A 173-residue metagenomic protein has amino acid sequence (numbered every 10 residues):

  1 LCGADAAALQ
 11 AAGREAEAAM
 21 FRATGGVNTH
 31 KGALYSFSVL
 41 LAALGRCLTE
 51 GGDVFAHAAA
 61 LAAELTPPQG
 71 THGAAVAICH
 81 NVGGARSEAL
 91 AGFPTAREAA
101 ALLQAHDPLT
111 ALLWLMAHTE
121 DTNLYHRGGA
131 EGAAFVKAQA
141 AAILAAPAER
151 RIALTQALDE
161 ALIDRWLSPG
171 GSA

Functional and structural regions predicted by a protein language model:
L1, A6-A7, K31, L44-E160 (+1 more regions): Phosphate-rich cofactor/ligand-interacting catalytic cores and adjacent structured alpha/beta frameworks
C2-A43: Long, hydrophobic/aromatic-enriched structural stretches that serve as scaffold segments
A23-G25, L162-R165: Transmembrane alpha-helix interface/packing and boundary motifs in multi-pass membrane proteins, characterized by
D164-A173: Short, amphipathic C-terminal "tail helix"
